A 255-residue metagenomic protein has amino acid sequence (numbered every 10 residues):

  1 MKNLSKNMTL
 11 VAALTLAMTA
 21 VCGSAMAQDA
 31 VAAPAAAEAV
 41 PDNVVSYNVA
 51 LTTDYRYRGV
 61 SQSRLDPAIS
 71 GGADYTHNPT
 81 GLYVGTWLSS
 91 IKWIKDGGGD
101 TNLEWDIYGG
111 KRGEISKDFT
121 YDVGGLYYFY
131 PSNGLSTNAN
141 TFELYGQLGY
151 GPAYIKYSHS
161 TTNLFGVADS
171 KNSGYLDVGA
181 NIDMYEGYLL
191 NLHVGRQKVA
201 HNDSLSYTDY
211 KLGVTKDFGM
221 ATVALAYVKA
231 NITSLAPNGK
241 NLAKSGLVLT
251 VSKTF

Functional and structural regions predicted by a protein language model:
M1-V44: Cleavable N-terminal export/targeting peptides
Q28-K92: Short glycine/proline- and aromatic-enriched beta-strand/turn motifs that initiate or cap beta-hairpins
N43, L65-I69, T101-W105, F119 (+5 more regions): Residues that define the transmembrane beta-barrel architecture of outer-membrane proteins
V49-T53, G71-Y75, I107-K111, G125 (+4 more regions): Residues on the lipid-exposed face of transmembrane beta-strands in outer-membrane beta-barrel proteins
T52-V60, W87-D96, S116, L126-L135 (+3 more regions): Sequence/structural signature of outer-membrane beta-barrel proteins
P79-V84, K117-Y121, P152-Y157, E186-L192 (+1 more regions): Repeated loop/turn-to-beta-strand initiation elements of outer-membrane beta-barrel proteins
L135-A200, Y227: Detector for outer-membrane/organellar transmembrane beta-barrel domains, recognizing the amphipathic beta-strand
L212, K216-A221, Y227, N241-F255: Outer-membrane beta-barrel "beta-signal"
